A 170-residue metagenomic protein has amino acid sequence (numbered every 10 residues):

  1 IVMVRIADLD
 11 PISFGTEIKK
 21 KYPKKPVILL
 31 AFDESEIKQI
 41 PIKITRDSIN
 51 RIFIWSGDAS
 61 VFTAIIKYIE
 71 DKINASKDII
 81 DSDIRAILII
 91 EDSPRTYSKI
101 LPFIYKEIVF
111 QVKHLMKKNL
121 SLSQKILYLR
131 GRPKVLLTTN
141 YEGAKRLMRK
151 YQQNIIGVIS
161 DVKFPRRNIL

Functional and structural regions predicted by a protein language model:
I1, I42-K134, Y141-E142, R149 (+1 more regions): Non-catalytic signal-transmission and effector/linker regions of two-component phosphorelay proteins
I1-V27, A31-I42, I49, V61 (+1 more regions): Conserved phosphotransfer microenvironments
